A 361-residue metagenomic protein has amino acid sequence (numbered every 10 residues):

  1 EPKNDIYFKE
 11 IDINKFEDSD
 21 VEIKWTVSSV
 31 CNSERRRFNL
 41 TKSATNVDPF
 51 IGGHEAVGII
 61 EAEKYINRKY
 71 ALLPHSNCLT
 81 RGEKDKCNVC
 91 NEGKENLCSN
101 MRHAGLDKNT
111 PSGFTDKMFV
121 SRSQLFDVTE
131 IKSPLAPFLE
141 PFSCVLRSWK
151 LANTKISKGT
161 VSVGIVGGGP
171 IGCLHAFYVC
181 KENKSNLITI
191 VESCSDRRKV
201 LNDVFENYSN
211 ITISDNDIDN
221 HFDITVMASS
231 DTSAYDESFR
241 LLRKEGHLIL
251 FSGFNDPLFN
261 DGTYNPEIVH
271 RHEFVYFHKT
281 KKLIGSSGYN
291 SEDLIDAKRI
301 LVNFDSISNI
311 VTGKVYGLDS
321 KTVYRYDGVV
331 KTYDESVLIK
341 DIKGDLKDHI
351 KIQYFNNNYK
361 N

Functional and structural regions predicted by a protein language model:
D12-I13, V47-G53, L106-T110, K117: Short Gly/Pro-enriched turn/cap motifs at secondary-structure boundaries
N14-S28, T41-N88, T129-I131: Glycine-rich beta-strand-centered segment in the early N-terminal region that forms part of a ligand/cofactor-binding
L72, V226-M227, L250: Redox-cofactor binding/interface segments in oxidoreductases and associated redox assembly factors
C78-S162: NAD(P)H dinucleotide-binding glycine-rich loop of Rossmann-like/cofactor-binding domains, especially the beta1-alpha1
I131-D215: Mid-domain Rossmann-like dinucleotide-binding core that forms the NAD(H)/NADP(H) cofactor-binding site
D217-T225: A short acidic, Gly/Pro-enriched loop at the edge of an enzyme's catalytic core that lines a small-molecule cofactor
S233-F304, N356-N361: Glycine-rich phosphate-binding loop and adjacent beta-alpha segment of Rossmann(oid) nucleotide-cofactor-binding
N290-N361: C-terminal hydrophobic helical "lid"/dimerization subdomain of Rossmann-like NAD(P)H-dependent oxidoreductases
